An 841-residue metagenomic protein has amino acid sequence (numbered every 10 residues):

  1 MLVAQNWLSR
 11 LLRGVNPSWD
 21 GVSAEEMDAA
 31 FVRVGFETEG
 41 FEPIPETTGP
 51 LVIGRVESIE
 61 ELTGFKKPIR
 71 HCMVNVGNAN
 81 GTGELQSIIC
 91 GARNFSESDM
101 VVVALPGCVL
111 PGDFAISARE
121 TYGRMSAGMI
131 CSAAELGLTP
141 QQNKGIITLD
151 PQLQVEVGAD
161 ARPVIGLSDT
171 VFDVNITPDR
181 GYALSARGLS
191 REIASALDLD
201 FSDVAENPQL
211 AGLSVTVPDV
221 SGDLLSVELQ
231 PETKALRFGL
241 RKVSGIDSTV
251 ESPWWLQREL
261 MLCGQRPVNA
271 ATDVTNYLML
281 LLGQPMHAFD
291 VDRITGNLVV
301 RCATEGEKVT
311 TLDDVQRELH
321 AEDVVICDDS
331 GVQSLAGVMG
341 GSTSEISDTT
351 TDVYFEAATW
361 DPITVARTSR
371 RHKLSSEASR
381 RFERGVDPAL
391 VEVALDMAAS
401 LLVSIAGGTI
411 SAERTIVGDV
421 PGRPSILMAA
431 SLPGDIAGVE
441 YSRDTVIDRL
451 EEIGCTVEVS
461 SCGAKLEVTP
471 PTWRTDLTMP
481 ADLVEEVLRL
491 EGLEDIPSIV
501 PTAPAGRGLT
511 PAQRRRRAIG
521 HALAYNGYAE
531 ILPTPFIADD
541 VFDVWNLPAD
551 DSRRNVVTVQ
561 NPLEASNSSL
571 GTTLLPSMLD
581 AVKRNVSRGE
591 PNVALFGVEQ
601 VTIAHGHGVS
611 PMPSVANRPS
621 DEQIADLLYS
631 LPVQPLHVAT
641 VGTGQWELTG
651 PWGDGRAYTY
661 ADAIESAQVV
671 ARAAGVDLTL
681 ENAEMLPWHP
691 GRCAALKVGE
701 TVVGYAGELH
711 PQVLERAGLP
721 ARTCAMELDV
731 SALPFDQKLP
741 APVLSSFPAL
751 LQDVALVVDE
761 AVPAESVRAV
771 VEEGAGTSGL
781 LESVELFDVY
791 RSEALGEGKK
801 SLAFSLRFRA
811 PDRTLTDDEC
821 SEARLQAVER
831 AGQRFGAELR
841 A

Functional and structural regions predicted by a protein language model:
M1-T216, Y354, R371-K373, E377 (+4 more regions): Phosphate-backbone binding interfaces of nucleic-acid-interacting proteins
A4-Q5, L11-L12, A29, P45 (+6 more regions): Glycine/proline-enriched, intrinsically flexible loops and inter-domain linkers
P45-G49, L278, T469, P504-T510 (+3 more regions): Beta-rich nucleic-acid/ligand-interaction surfaces
V52-I89, Q257-R258, L262, T275-T343: Conserved mixed alpha/beta core segments that line enzyme active sites in large multi-domain catalysts
A115, R119, V299-M339, T343-I346 (+5 more regions): Class II aminoacyl-tRNA synthetase-like tRNA-binding/catalytic domains
Y122-L153, A161-T170, V174, I326-R423 (+4 more regions): Mobile "lid/hinge" segments at catalytic clefts and subdomain interfaces of large enzymes
G188, I426-V593, R807-R809, T814-L815 (+1 more regions): Extended, well-folded interaction surfaces typified by the phenylalanyl-tRNA synthetase beta subunit core
E451-C455, S461, M612, Q623-I624 (+3 more regions): A carboxyl-terminal module marker
